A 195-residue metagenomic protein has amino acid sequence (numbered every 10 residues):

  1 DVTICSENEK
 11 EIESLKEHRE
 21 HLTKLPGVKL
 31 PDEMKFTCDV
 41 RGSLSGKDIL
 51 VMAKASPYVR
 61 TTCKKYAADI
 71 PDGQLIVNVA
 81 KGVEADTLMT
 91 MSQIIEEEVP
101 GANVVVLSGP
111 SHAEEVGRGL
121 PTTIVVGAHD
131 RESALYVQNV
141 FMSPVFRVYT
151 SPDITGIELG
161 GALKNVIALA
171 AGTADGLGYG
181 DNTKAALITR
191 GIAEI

Functional and structural regions predicted by a protein language model:
D1, E84, S111, A162-L163 (+1 more regions): Gly/Ser/Thr-rich beta-alpha loop segments that engage phosphate groups in nucleotides
D1-V28, K35-C38: NAD(P)+-binding Rossmann beta1-loop-alpha1 motif at the extreme N-terminus of oxidoreductases
E7, K81, H129: Cofactor-binding loop segments of dinucleotide-utilizing enzymes, especially the Rossmann-like FAD- and NAD(P)+-binding
K10-S14, A85-D86, A134: Short, charged/polar "capping" segments at the starts of alpha-helices and the immediately preceding loops
E17-L22, A68-D69, S143: A short linear boundary/processing microfeature
L30, F36-S45, I49-P121, V137: Rossmann-like NAD(P)(H) cofactor-binding subdomain of soluble oxidoreductases
Y58, D69, I94-N103, P121-I195: Internal alpha-helical scaffold of NAD(P)-dependent oxidoreductase catalytic cores
